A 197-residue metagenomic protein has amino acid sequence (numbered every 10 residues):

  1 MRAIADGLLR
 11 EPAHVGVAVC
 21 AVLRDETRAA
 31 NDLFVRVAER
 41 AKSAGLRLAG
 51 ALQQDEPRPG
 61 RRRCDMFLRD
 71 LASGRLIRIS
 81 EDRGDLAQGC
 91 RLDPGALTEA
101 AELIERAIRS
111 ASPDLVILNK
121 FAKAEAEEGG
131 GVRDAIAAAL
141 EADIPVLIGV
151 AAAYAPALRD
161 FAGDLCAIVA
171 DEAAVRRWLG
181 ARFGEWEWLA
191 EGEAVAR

Functional and structural regions predicted by a protein language model:
R2-K42, L46-L48: Glycine-rich P-loop/Walker A and Walker A-like loops and their local beta1-loop-alpha1 context in P-loop NTPases
V17-A21, D114-L115, P145-L147: Residue-level preference for the first positions of well-ordered beta-strands
N31, V35-G84: N-terminal phosphate/diphosphate-binding loop that engages ATP/GTP or pyrophosphate donors across diverse enzyme folds
D85-V116, E125-E127, G131-R133, A137: Phosphate-binding/switch loop-helix module in NTP-utilizing enzymes
K120: Walker B catalytic acidic pair
A135-A152: Substrate-engagement module of ASCE P-loop NTPases
A151-C166: Glycine-rich, charge-decorated loop segments at or immediately adjacent to ligand/cofactor-binding or catalytic sites
D171-R197: A charged, well-structured terminal subsegment
